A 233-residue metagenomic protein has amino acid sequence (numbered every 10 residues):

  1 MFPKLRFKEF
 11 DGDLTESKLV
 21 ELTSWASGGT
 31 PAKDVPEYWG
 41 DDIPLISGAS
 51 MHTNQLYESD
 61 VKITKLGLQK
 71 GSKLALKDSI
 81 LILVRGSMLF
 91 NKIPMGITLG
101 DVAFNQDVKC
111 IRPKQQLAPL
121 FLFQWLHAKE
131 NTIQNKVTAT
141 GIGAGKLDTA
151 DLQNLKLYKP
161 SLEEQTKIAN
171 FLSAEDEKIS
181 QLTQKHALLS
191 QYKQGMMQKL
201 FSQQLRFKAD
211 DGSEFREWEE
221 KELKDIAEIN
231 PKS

Functional and structural regions predicted by a protein language model:
M1-G12, A174, Q181-E220: Short amphipathic coiled-coil heptad-repeat segments
P3, P31, D101-K109, A139-E163: A short glycine-rich beta-alpha junction/loop motif
K4-G29, N154, A209-S233: Non-catalytic DNA-recognition/assembly elements of restriction-modification systems
V20-D34, A49-K77, K224-S233: Sequence-specific dsDNA recognition surfaces
S47-G48, E58-K129: A short beta-sheet element
G86, F171-S173, E177: Short, surface-exposed secondary-structure boundary micro-motifs
